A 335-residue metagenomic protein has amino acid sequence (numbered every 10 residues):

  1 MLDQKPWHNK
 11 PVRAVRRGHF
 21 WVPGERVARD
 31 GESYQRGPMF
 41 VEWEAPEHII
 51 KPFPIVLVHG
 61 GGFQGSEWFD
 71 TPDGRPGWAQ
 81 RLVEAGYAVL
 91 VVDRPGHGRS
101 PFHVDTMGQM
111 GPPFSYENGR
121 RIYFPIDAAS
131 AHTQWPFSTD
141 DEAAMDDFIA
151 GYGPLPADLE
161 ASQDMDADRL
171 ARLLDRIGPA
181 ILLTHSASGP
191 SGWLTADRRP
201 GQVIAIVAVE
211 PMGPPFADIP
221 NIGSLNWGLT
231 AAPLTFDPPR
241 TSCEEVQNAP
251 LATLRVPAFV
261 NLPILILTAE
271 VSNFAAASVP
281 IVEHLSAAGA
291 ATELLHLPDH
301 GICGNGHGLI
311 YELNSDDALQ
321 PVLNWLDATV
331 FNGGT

Functional and structural regions predicted by a protein language model:
L2-I50: N-terminal cap/lid segment of alpha/beta-hydrolase-fold proteins
K51-G61: Short beta-strand element of the alpha/beta-hydrolase
G74-H103, G108, L295: Conserved alpha/beta-hydrolase
S130-I181: Conserved acidic catalytic loop of the alpha/beta-hydrolase fold
G189-P200, I206: Short glycine-enriched nucleophile-adjacent loop and the immediately C-terminal alpha-helix near the catalytic center
P215, E270-A276: Acidic catalytic loop of the alpha/beta-hydrolase fold
V260, I266-T268: Short beta-strand/loop motif that positions the catalytic acidic residue of the alpha/beta-hydrolase fold
I302-T335: Catalytic active-site module of serine/aspartate enzymes centered on a nucleophile-bearing elbow/loop
